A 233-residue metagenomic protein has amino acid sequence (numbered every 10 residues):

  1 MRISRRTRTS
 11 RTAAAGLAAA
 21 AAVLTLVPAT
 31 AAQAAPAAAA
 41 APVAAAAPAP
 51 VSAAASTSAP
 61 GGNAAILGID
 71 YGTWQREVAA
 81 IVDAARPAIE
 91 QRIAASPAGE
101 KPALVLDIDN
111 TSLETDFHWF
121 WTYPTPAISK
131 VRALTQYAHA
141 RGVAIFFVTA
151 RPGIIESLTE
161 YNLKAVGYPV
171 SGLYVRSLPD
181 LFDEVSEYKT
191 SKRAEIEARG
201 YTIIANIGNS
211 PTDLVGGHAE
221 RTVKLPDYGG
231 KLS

Functional and structural regions predicted by a protein language model:
R2-L106: Non-catalytic pre-domain segments flanking phosphatase-related domains
V51-A55, E156-S233: C-terminal cap/substrate-recognition subdomain and adjoining C-terminal extension of metal-dependent phosphatase-like
I66-V78, F117-T125, F146-P152, D180-D183: Second-shell loop/turn segments in exported
D83, P87, S129-Q136, S157-Y161 (+1 more regions): Solvent-exposed, polar/charged alpha-helical surfaces in well-ordered, non-transmembrane soluble domains, broadly
E90, A94, Q136-V143, G153 (+2 more regions): Sec-exported extracytoplasmic/periplasmic mature domains
I93-A103, I145-R151, L173-V175, I204-I207: Surface-exposed patches in mature extracellular/periplasmic domains of secreted proteins
P102-F117, F147: Asp-based phosphoryl-transfer active-site loop
W119-I145, G153-S157: Short, acidic loop-to-helix structural element flanking the phosphoryl-transfer center in phosphate-processing enzymes
